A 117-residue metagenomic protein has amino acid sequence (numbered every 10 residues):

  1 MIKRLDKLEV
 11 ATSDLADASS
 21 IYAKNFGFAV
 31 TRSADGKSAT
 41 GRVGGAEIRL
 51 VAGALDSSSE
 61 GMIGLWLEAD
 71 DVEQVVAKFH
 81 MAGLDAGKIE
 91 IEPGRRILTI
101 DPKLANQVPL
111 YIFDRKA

Functional and structural regions predicted by a protein language model:
M1, H80-A117: Vicinal oxygen chelate
I2-I48, Q74, M81, G94-R96: Core segments of cupin and vicinal oxygen chelate
R4-S13, L55-A82, L98-P102: Vicinal oxygen chelate
G27-F28, V43, V72-V76, A86-I89 (+1 more regions): Generic alpha-helical hydrophobic packing signal
A39-G41, L67, I100, I112-F113: Short beta-strand element of the conserved SAM-dependent methyltransferase core
A46-R49, S57-S58, L104-L110: Short, charged/polar, Gly/Pro-enriched secondary-structure boundary elements
G53-S57, R115-A117: A short, sequence-level motif marking secondary-structure junctions
